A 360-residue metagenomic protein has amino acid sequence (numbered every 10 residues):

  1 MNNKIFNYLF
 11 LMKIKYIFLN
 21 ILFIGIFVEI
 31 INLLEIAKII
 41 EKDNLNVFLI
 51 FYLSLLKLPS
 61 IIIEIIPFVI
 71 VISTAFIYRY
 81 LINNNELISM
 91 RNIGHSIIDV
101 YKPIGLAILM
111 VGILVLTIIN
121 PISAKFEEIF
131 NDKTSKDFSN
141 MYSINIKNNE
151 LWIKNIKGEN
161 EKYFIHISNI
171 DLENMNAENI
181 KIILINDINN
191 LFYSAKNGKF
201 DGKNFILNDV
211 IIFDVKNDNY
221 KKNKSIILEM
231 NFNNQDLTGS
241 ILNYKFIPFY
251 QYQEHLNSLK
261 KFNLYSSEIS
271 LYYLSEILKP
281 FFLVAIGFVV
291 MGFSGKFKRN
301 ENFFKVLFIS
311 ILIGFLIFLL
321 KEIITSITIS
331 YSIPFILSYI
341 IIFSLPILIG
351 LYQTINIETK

Functional and structural regions predicted by a protein language model:
M1-K57, I183, K199, D209: Hydrophobic alpha-helical transmembrane segments
F6-L11, R91, H95-A107: Amphipathic cytosolic juxtamembrane alpha-helices at the membrane-cytosol interface of multi-pass membrane transporters
L22-I31, I70-A75, P103-F130, S338 (+1 more regions): Hydrophobic alpha-helical transmembrane segments that constitute the membrane-spanning cores of multi-pass membrane
I39, F48, Y52, I108-K221: Non-transmembrane, extracytosolic/lumenal segments of membrane-associated proteins
L58-Y78: Long, hydrophobic alpha-helical segments
T74-I88, I93: Transmembrane helix boundary and interhelical loop/hinge segments in multi-pass membrane proteins
L237-L259: Extended, hydrophilic extramembrane loops/domains of integral membrane proteins
E268-N356: Transmembrane alpha-helical segments that form the functional core of multipass membrane systems
